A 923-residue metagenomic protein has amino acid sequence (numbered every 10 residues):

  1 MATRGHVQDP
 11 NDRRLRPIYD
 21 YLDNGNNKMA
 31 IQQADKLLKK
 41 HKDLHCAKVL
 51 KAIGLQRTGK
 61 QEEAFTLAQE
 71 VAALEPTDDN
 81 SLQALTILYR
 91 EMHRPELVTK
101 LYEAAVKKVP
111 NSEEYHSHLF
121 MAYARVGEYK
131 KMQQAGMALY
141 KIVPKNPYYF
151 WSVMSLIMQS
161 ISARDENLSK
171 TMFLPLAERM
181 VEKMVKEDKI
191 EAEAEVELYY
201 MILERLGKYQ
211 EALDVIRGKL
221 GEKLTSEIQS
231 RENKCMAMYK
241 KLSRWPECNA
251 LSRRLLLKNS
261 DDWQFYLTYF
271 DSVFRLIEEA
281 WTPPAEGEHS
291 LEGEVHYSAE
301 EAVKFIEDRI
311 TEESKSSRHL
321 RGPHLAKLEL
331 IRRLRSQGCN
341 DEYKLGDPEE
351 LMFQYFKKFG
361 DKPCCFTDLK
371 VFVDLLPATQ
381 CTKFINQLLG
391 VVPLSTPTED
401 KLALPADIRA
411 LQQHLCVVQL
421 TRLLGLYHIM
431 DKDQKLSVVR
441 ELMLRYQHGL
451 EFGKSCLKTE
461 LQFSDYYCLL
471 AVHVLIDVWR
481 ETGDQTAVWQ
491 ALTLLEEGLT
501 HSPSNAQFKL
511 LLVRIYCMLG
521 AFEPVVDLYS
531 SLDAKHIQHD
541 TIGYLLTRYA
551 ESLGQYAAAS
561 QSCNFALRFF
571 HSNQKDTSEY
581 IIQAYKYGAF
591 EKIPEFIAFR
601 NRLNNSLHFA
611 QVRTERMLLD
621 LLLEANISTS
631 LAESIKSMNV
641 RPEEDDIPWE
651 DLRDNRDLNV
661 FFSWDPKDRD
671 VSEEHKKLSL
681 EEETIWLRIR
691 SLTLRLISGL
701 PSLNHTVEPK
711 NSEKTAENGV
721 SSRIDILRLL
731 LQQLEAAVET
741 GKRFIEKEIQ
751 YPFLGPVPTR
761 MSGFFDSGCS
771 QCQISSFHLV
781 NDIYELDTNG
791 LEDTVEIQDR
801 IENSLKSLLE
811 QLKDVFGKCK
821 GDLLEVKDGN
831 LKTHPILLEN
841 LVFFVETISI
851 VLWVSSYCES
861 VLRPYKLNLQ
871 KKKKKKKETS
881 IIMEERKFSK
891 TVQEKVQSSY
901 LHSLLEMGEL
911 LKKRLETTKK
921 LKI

Functional and structural regions predicted by a protein language model:
P10-K40, L50, L470, D477: Alpha-helical segment of the N-proximal tetratricopeptide repeat
P17, K51, A84-L85, H118-L119 (+9 more regions): Structural register within alpha-helical repeat arrays
I31-K36, E63-V71, L97-V106, K130-K141 (+11 more regions): Alpha-helical repeat scaffolds
K42, P76, P110, P144-K145 (+8 more regions): Short coil turns that delineate tetratricopeptide repeat
A47, S81, Y115, Y148-Y149 (+6 more regions): TPR alpha-solenoid repeat register
Y199-D407, E682-I685, I689, T693-L867 (+1 more regions): Non-catalytic protein-protein interaction scaffold segments in large eukaryotic complex-forming proteins
A559-K714: Extended alpha-helical scaffolding regions
